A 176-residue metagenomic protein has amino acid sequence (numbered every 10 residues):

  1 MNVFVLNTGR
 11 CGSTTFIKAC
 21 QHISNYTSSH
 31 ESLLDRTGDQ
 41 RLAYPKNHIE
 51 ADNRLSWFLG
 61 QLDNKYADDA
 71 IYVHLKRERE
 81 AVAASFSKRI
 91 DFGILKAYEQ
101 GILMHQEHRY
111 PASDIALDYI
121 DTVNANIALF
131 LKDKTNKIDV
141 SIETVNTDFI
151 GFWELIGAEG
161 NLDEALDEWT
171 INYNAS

Functional and structural regions predicted by a protein language model:
M1-D52, A175-S176: PAPS-dependent sulfotransferase catalytic core
M1-N2, Y44, A112-S113, D133-T135: A short, structure-level motif marking secondary-structure boundaries and short turns
G9-C11, H22, L34-D35, R54-S56 (+3 more regions): Short, solvent-exposed loop/turn segments at secondary-structure junctions
D39-K46, K65-A67, K132-D133: Flexible, charged surface loops at secondary-structure boundaries
H48-E50, I138-S141: Short catalytic-loop micro-motif centered on adjacent basic/acidic residues
D52-L55, I120: A conditional alpha-helix N-cap/helix-loop micro-motif detector
L59-L129, N136-D139, T147-G160: PAPS-dependent sulfotransferase catalytic domain
G157-S176: C-terminal accessory extensions appended to soluble enzyme cores
